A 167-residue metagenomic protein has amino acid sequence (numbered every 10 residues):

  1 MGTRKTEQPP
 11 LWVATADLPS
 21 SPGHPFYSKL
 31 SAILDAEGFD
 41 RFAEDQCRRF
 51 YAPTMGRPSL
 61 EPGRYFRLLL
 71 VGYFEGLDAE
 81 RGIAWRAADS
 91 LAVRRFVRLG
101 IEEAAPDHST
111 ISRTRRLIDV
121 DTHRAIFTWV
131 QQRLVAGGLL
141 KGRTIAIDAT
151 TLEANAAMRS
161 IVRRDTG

Functional and structural regions predicted by a protein language model:
M1-E44: Charged, often Cys/His-bearing segments associated with DNA-binding zinc-finger transcription factors
D35, G56-R64, A79, E103-P106 (+1 more regions): Secondary-structure capping and boundary motifs in well-ordered enzyme cores
F42-D45, L69-L70, R94-S112: Peripheral, non-cofactor segments flanking catalytic/redox cores
A43-R57: Short, Lys/Arg-enriched N-terminal segment that forms or immediately precedes the first helix of a structured domain
R64-L77: Alpha-helical support elements that line or immediately flank enzyme active sites and cofactor-binding pockets
G82-F96: DNA-recognition alpha helix
L99-G167: Active-site- or DNA-interface-adjacent structural scaffold in DNA-acting proteins
